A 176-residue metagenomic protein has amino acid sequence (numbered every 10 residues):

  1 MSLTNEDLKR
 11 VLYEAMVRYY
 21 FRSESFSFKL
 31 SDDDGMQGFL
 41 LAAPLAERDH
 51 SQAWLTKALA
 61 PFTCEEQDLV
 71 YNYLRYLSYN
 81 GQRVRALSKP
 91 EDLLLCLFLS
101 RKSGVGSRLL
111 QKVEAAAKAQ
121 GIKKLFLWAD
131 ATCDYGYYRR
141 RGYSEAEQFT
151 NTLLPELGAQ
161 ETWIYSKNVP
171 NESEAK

Functional and structural regions predicted by a protein language model:
M1-M16, H50, W54, P61: Conserved GNAT-fold acetyl-CoA-binding loop/helix
N5-S27, D32-D33, Q37, L41-P44: Active-site rim helix/loop that mediates acceptor-substrate recognition in acyltransferases
E24-K29, F39, D92, L97 (+1 more regions): Short hydrophobic/aromatic beta-strand element in the GNAT-like acyltransferase core that lines or flanks the acyl-donor
A46-L97, L153-G158: Conserved acyl-donor/pantetheine-binding loop and adjacent beta-alpha core of acyl/acetyltransferases and related
K89-L94, A117-D130: Conserved GNAT acetyl-CoA-binding A-motif
K102-A116, R140: Conserved acetyl-CoA-binding loop-helix of GNAT-fold acetyltransferases
K123-Y135, R139-R141, N151-K176: C-terminal "cap" of GNAT-fold acetyltransferases
E145-E147: A secondary-structure capping/hinge motif
